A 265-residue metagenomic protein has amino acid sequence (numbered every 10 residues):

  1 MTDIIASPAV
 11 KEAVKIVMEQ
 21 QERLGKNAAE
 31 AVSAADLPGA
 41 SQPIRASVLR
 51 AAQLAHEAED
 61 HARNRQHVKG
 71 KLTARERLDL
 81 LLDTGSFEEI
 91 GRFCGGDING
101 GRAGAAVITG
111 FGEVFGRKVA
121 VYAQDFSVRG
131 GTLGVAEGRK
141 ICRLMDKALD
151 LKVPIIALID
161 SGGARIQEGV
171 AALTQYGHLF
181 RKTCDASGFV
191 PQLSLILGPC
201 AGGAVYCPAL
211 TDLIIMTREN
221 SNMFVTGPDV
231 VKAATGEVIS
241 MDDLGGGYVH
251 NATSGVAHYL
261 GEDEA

Functional and structural regions predicted by a protein language model:
T2-N99, V225-T226, V231-A265: Amphipathic alpha-helical segments at domain termini/boundaries
I4, I159-A265: Conserved catalytic cores of soluble enzyme domains, especially glycine-rich substrate-binding beta-alpha loops
N64-L72, R77-L193: Long, structured ligand/cofactor-binding scaffold of large enzymes
